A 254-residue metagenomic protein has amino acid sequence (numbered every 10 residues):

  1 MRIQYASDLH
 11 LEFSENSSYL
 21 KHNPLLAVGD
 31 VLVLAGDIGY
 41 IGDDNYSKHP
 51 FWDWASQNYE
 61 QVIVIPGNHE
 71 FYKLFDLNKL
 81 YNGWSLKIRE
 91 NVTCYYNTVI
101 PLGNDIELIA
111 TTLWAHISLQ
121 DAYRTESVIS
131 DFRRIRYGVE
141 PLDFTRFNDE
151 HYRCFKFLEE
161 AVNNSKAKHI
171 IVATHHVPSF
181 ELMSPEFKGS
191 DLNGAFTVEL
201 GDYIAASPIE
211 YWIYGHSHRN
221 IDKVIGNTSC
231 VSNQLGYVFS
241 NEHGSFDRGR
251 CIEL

Functional and structural regions predicted by a protein language model:
M1-Q4, V99-A110, H169, V224-S229: Beta-strand-turn-beta hairpins that frame and shape the catalytic cleft of phosphate-ester-processing enzymes
M1-V64, E70-K79, Y137-E140: N-terminal active-site segment of His-dependent metallophosphoesterases
Y5-S7, L32-D37, I63-N68, T93-N97 (+3 more regions): Active-site neighborhood of phospho(di)ester-bond hydrolases with catalytic His/Asp-centered motifs
H10-N16, Y40-D44, H69-K79, V99-L102 (+4 more regions): Active-site environment of divalent metal-dependent phosphoester hydrolases
L20-P24, F51-S56, T93-D105, I109 (+1 more regions): Short amphipathic alpha-helices and their capping/turn segments at secondary-structure boundaries
N78-R134: Hydrophobic alpha-helical segments and helix pairs
L102, S184, D191-E210, H218-L254: Binuclear metal-dependent phosphoesterase catalytic core
I109-I171, H176-F187: Active-site-proximal loop/helix segment associated with metal-binding centers of metalloenzymes
